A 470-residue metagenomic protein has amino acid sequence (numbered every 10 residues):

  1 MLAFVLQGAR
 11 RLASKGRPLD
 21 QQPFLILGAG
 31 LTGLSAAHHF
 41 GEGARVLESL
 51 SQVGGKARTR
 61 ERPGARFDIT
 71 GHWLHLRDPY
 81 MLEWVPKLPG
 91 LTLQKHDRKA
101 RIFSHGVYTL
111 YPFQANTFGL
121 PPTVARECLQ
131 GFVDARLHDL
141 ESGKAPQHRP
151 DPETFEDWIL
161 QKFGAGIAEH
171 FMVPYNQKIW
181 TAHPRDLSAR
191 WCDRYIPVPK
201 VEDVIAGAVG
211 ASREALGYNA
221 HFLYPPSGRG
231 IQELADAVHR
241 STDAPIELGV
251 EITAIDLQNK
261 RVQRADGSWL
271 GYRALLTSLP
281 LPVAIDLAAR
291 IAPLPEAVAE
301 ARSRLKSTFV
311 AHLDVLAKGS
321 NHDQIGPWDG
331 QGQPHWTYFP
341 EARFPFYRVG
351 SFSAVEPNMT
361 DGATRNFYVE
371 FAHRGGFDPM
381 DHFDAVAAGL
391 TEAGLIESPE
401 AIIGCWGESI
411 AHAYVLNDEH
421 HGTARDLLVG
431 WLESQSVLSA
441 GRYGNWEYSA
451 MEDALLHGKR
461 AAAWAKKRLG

Functional and structural regions predicted by a protein language model:
M1-F24: Extreme N-terminal leader/targeting segments of oxidoreductases
G8-L12, G16, T59, P112-Q114 (+2 more regions): Conserved flavin/dinucleotide-binding core of flavoenzymes
Q22-V46: N-terminal Rossmann-like FAD-binding beta1-loop-alpha1 element of flavoenzymes
T32, Q52, P282: Conserved Rossmann-like nucleotide-cofactor binding loop
G41-E61: Glycine-rich FAD pyrophosphate-binding loop
P63-P146: Dinucleotide-binding Rossmann-like beta1-alpha1 core, especially the glycine-rich loop that anchors the ADP
F118, L129, V133, L137-K260 (+1 more regions): Active-site/ligand-binding neighborhood in enzyme catalytic cores
V250-K260, R264-H382, A388-G394: Mid-domain catalytic core of redox enzymes that form a hydrophobic substrate pocket/lid adjacent to a catalytic redox
